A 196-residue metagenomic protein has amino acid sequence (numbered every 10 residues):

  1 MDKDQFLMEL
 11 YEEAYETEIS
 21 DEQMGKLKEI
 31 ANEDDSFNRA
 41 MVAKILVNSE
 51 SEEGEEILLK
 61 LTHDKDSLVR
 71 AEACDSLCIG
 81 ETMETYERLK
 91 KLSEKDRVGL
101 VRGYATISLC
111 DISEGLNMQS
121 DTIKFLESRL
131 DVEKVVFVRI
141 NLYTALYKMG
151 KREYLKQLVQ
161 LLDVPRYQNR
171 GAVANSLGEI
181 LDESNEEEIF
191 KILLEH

Functional and structural regions predicted by a protein language model:
D2-I19, E29, F37-S51, K60 (+6 more regions): Structural detector for internal amphipathic alpha-helices that build alpha-solenoid repeat scaffolds
T17-N32, S51-H63, T82-K95, G115-D131 (+2 more regions): Amphipathic alpha-helical scaffolding segments comprising HEAT/armadillo-like alpha-solenoid repeats
D34-D35, K65-D66, R97-V98, K134-V135 (+1 more regions): Short inter-helical turns and helix N-cap capping residues of alpha-solenoid HEAT/ARM repeat scaffolds
L68-A71, L92: Residue-level recognition of hydrophobic positions within alpha-helical transmembrane segments
